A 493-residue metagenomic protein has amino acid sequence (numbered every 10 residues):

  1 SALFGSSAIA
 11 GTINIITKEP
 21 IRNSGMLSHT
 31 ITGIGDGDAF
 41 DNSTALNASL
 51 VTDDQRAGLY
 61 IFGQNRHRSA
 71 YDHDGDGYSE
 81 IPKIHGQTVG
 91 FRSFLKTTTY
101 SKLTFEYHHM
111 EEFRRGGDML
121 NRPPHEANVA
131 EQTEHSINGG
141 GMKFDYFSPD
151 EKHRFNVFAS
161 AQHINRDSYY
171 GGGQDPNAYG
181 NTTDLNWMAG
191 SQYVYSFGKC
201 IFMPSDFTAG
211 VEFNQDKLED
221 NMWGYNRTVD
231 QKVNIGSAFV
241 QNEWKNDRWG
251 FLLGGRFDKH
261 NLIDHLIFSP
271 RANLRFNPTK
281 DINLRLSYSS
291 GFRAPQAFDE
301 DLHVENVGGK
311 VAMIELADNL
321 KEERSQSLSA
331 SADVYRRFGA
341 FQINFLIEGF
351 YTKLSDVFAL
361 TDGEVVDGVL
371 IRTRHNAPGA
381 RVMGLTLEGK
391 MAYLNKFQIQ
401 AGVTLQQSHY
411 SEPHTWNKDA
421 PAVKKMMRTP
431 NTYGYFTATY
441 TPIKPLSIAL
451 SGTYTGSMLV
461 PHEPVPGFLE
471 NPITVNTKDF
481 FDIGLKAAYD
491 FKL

Functional and structural regions predicted by a protein language model:
S7-T30, N42-N47, A312: N-terminal periplasmic accessory domains that precede and gate Gram-negative outer-membrane beta-barrel machines
P20-S24, T52-A57, T99-K102, F147-R154 (+7 more regions): Short loop/turn motifs that connect adjacent beta-strands in outer-membrane beta-barrel proteins
L27-G33, I61-H67, F105-H109, V157-H163 (+9 more regions): Transmembrane beta-barrel strands of outer-membrane/channel proteins
L46, R154-Y170, N277, R285 (+1 more regions): Membrane-embedded beta-barrel scaffold of Gram-negative outer-membrane proteins
R68-T88, F94-F155, A161-L185: Flexible loop and strand-edge segments within Gram-negative outer membrane beta-barrel domains
T98, F202-D206, E212, N221-K353 (+2 more regions): Structural signature of Gram-negative outer-membrane beta-barrels, strongest in the C-terminal barrel of TonB-dependent
Q132-G139, S148, A161, N165-F251 (+1 more regions): Outer-membrane beta-barrel transmembrane domain signature of Gram-negative proteins, especially the mid-to-C-terminal
K245-R248, F345, G349-K353, T373-P464: Gram-negative outer-membrane beta-barrel transporters
